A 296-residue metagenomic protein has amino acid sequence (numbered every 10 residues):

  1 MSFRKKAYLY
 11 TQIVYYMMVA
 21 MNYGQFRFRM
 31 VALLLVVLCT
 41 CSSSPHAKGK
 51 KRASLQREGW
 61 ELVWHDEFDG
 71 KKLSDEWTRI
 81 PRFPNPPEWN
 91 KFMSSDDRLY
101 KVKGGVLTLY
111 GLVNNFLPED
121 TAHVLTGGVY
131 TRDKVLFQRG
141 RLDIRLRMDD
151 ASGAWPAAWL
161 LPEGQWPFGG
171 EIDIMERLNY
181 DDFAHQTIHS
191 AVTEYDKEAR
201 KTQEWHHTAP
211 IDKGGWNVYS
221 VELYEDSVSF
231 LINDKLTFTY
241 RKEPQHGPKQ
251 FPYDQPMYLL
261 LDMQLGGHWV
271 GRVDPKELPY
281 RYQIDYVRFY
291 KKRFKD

Functional and structural regions predicted by a protein language model:
M1-K50: Bacterial Sec-dependent N-terminal signal peptides
H46-D296: GH16 jelly-roll
